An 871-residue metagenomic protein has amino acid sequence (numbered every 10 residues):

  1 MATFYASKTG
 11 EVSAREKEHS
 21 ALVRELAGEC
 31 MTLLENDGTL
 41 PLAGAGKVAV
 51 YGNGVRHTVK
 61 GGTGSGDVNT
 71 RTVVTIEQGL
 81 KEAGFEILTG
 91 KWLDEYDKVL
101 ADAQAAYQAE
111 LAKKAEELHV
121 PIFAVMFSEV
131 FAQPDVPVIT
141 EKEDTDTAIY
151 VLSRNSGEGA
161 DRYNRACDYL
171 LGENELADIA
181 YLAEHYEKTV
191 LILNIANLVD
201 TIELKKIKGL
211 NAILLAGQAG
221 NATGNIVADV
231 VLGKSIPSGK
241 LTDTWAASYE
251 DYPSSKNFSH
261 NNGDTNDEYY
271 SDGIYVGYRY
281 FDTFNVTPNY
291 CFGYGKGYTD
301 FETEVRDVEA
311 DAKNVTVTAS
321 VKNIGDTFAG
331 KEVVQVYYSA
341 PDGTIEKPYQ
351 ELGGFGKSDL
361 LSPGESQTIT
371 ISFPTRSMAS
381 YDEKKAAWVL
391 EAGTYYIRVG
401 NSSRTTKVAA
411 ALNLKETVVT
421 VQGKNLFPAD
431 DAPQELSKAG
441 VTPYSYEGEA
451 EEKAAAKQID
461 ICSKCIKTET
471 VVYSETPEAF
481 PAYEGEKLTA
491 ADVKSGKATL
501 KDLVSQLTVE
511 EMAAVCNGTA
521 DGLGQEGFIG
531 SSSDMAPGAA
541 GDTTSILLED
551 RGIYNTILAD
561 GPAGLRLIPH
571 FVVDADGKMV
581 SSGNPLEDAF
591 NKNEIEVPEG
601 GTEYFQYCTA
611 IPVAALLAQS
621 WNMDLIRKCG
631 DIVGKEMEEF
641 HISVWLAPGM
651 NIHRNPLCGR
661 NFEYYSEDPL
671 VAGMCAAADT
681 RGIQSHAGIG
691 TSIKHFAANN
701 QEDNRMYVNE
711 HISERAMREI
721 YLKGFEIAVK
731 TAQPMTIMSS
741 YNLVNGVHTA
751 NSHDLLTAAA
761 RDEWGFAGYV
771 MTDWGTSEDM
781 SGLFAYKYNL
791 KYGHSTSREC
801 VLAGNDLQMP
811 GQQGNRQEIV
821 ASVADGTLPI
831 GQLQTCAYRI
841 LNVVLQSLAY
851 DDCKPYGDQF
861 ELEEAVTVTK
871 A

Functional and structural regions predicted by a protein language model:
M1-Y381, V389-R404, Q422-A871: Glycoside hydrolase catalytic-domain context in secreted enzymes
A386: Extracellular/periplasmic metallocenter environments
T405-Q422: Short beta-strand elements
